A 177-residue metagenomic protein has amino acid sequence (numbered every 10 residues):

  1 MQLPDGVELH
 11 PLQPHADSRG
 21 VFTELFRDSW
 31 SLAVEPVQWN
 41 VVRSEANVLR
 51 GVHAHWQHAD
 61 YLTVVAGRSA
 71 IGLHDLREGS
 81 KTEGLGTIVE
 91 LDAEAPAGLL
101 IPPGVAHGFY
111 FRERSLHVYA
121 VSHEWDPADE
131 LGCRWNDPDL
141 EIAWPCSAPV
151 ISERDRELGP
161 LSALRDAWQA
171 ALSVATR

Functional and structural regions predicted by a protein language model:
M1-A97, S115-Y119, H123-R177: Non-catalytic, conserved peripheral segments adjacent to functional cores
L99, H107-R112: Short beta-strand His + acidic residue motifs that chelate non-heme Fe in jelly-roll/DSBH and cupin folds
